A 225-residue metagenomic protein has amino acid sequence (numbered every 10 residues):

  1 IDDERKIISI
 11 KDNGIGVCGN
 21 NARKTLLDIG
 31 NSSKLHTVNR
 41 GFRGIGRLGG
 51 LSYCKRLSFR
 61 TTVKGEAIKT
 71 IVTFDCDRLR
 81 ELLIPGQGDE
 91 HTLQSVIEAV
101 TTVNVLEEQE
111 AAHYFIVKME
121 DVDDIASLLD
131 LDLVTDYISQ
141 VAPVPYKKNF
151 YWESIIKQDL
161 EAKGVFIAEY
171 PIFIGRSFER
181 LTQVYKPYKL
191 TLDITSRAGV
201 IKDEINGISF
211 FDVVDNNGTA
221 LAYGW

Functional and structural regions predicted by a protein language model:
I1-R40, G65-W225: Interdomain "switch/hinge" adjacent to the Bergerat
H36-C54: Glycine-rich phosphate-binding loop
R56-R60: Glycine-rich ATP-binding loops of the HATPase_c
